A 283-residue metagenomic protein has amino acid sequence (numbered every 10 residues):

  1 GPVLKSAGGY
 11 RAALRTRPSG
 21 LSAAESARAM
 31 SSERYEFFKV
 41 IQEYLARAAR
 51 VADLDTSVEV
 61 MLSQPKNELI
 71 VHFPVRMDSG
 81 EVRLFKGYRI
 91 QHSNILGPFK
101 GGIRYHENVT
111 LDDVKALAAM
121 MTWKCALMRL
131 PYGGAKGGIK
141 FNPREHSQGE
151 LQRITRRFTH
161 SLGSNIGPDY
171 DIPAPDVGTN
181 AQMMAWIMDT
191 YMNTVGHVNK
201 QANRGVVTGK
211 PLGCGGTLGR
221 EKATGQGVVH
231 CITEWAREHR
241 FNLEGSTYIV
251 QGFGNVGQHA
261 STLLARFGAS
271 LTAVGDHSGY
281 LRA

Functional and structural regions predicted by a protein language model:
G1-M30: N-terminal mitochondrial targeting presequence
A27-L218, K222, V229: N-terminal ligand-binding/catalytic initiation module
K210-A283: Glycine-rich phosphate/diphosphate-binding loop of Rossmann-like nucleotide-binding domains
